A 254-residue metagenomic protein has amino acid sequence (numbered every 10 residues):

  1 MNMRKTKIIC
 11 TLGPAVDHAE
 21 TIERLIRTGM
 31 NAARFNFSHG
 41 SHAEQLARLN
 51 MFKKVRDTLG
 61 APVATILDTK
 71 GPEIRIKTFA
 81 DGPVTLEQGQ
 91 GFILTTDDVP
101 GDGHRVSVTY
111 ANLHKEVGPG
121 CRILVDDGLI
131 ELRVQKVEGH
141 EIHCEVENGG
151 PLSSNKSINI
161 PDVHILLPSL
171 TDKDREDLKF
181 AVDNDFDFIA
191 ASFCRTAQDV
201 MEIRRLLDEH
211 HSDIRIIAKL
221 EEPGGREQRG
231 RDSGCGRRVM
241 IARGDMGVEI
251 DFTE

Functional and structural regions predicted by a protein language model:
M1-E254: Non-catalytic helical/linker scaffolds that mediate oligomerization, partner binding, and domain coupling around large
